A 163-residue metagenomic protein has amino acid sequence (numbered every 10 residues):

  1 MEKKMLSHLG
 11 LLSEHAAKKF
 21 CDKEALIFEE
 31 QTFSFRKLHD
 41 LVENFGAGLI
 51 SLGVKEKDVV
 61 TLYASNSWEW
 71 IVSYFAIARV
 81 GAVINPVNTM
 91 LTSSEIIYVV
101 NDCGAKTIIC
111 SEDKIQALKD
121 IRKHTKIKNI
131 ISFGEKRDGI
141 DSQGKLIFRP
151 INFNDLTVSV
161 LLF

Functional and structural regions predicted by a protein language model:
K3-L6, E14, D22-S67, I71-F75 (+2 more regions): Conserved AMP-binding/adenylate-forming core of the ANL superfamily
L9: Conserved donor sugar-nucleotide recognition element shared by glycan-biosynthetic enzymes
L52, R79-G144, F148-N154: Structural core segment of the AMP-binding/adenylate-forming
A76, I121, F163: Hydrophobic/aromatic ligand-binding patch that stacks against planar heteroaromatic rings of cofactors or nucleotides
L156-F163: ATP phosphate-binding P-loop of adenylate-forming
